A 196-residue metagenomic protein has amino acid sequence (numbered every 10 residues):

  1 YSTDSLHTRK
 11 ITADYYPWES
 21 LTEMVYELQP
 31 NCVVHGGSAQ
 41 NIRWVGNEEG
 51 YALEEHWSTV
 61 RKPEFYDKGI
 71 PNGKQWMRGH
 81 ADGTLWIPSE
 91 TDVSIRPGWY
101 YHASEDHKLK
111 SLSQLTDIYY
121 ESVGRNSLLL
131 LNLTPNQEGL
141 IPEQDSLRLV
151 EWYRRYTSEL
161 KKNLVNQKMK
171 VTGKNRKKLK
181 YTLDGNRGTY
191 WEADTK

Functional and structural regions predicted by a protein language model:
Y1-Y190: Mature catalytic domains of secreted/periplasmic carbohydrate-active enzymes
W191-K196: Non-catalytic, beta-strand-enriched accessory regions in extracellular/secretory proteins and membrane protein
